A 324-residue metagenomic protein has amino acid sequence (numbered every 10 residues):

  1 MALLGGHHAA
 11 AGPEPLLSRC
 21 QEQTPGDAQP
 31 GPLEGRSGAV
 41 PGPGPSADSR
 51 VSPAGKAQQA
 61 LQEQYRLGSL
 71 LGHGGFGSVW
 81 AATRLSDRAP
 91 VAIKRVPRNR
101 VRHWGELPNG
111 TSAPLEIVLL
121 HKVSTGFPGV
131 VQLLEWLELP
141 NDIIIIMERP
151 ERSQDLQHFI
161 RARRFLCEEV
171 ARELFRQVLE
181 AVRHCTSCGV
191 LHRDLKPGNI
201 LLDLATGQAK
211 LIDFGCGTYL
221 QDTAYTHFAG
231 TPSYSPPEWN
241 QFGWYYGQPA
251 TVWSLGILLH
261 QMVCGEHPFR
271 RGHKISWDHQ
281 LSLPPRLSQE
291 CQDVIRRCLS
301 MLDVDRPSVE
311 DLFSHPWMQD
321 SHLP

Functional and structural regions predicted by a protein language model:
A2-Q59, G68: Juxta-kinase regulatory segment immediately upstream of eukaryotic protein kinase catalytic domains
S78: Conserved N-lobe ATP-binding subsite of Hanks-type protein kinase domains, especially the beta3 VAIK lysine
Q132-I143: Short beta-strand micro-motifs within the conserved protein kinase catalytic domain, predominantly in the N-lobe
D155-F165: AlphaC helix of the protein kinase catalytic domain
L174-F175: Activation segment signature within eukaryotic-like protein kinase domains
T186-D203: Catalytic-loop of the protein kinase fold
T226-W239: Conserved activation segment of eukaryotic-like protein kinases, specifically the C-terminal portion of the activation
L302-D305, D311-P324: Terminal C-lobe "cap" of eukaryotic-type protein kinase domains
